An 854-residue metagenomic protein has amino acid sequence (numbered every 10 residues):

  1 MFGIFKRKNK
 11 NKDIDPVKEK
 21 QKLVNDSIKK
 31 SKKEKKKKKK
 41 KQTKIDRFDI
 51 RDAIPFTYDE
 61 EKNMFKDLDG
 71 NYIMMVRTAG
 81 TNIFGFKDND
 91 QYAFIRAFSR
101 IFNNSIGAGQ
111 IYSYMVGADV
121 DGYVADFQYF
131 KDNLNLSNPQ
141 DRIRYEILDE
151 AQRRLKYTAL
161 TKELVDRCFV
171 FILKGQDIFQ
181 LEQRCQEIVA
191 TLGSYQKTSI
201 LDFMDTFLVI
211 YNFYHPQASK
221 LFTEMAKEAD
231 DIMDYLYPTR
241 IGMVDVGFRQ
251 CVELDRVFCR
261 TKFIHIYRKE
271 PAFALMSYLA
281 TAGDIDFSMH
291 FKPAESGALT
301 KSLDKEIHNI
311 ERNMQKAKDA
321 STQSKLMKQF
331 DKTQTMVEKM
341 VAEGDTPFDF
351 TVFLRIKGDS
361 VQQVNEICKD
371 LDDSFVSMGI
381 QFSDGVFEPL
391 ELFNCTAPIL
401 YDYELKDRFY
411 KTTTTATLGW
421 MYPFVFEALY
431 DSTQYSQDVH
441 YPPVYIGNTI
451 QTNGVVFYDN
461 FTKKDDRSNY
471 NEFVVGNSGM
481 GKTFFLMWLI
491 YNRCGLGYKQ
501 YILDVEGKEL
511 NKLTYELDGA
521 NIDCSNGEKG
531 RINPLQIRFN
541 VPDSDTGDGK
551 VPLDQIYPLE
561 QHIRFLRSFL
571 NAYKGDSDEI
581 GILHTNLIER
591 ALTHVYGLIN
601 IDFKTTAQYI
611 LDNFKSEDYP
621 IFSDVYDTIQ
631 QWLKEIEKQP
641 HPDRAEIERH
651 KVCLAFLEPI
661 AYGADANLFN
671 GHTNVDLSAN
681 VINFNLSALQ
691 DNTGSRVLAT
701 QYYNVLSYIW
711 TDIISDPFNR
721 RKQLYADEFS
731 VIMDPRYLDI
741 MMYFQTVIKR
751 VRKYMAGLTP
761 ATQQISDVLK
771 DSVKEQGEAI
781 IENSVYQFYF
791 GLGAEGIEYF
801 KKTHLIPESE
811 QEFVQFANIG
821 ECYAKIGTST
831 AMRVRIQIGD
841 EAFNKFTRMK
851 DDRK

Functional and structural regions predicted by a protein language model:
F2, K62-D67, M74-N82, D88-G107 (+8 more regions): P-loop NTPase motor domains
F2-T415: Extended, folded cores of ATP/NTP-driven motor/assembly subunits in large transport and secretion machines
I106, R167-C168, G497-Y498, G519 (+3 more regions): Short glycine-/polar-rich loops that comprise or flank the Walker A/P-loop and associated switch/sensor motifs
Q152-K162, T546-K604, Q608, V768 (+1 more regions): P-loop NTPase motor core of the ASCE superfamily
Y441-N526: Glycine-rich phosphate-binding loop of nucleotide-binding enzymes
E506, P760-I765, G791-G793: A short beta-strand-to-loop transition that corresponds to the Sensor-1 phosphate-sensing loop of AAA+ P-loop ATPases
V751-V768: Sensor-1/coupling segment of RecA-like P-loop NTPase cores
